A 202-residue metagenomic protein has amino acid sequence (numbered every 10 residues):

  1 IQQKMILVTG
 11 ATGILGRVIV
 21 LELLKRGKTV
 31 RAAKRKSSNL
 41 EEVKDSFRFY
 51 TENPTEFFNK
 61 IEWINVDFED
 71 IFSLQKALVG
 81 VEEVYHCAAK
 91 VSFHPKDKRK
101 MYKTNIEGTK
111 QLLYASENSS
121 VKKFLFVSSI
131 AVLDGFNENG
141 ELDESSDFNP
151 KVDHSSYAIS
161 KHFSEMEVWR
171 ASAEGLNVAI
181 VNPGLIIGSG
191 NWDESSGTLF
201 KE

Functional and structural regions predicted by a protein language model:
I6-K28, A33: N-terminal Rossmann NAD(P)H-binding glycine-rich loop of SDR-like oxidoreductase domains
K34-E56: Glycine-rich phosphate-binding loop and adjoining beta1-alpha1-beta2 segment of Rossmann-like nucleotide-binding folds
R48, P54-T104: NAD(P)H-binding glycine-rich loop region in Rossmannoid oxidoreductase-like domains and their noncatalytic homologs
E69, V132-L133, I186-G188: Conserved sequence/active-site signature of Rossmann-fold short-chain dehydrogenase/reductase
A88, L125-S128, G184: Active-site beta-alpha turn of Rossmann-fold NAD(P)-dependent dehydrogenases/reductases
R99, T104-S156, A179: Conserved Rossmann-fold NAD(P)-dependent oxidoreductase catalytic core, especially the SDR/UDP-sugar
V152-A179: Active-site Tyr-X1-5-Lys
N177-E202: NAD(P)-dependent short-chain dehydrogenase/reductase
